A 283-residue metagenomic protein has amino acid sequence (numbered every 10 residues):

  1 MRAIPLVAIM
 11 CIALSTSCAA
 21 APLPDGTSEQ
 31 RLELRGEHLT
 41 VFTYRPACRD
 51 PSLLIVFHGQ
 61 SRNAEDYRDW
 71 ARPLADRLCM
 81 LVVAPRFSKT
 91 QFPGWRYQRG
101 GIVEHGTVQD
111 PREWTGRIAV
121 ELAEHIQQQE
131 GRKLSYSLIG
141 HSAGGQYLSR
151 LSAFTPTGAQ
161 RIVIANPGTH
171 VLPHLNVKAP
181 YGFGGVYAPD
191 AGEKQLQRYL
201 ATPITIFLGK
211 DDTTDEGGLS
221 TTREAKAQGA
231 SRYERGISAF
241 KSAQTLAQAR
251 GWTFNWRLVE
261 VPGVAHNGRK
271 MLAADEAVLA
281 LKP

Functional and structural regions predicted by a protein language model:
V7-S15: Bacterial N-terminal signal peptides
C18-L53, N63-D66, R77, T107 (+8 more regions): A domain-start/cap signature at the N-terminus of enzymes
H58-R62: Active-site glycine-rich loops that stabilize anionic/oxyanionic intermediates across multiple enzyme folds
D66-V83: Short amphipathic alpha-helix adjacent to the substrate-entry channel of hydrolases
S88-E113, G218-L219: Cap/lid segment of the alpha/beta-hydrolase catalytic domain
V103-E130: Alpha/beta-hydrolase active-site loop
R161-Q248: The feature captures the conserved acid-bearing segment of alpha/beta-hydrolase catalytic domains
S220, I237-P283: C-terminal catalytic histidine-bearing segment of alpha/beta-hydrolase fold enzymes
